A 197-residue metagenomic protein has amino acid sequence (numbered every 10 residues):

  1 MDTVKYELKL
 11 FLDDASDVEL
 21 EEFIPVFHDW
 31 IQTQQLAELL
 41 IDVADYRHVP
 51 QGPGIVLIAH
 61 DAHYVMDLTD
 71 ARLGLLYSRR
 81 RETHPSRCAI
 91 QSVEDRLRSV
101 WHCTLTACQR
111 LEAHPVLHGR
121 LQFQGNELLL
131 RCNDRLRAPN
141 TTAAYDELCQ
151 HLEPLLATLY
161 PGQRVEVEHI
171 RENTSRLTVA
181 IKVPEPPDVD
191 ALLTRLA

Functional and structural regions predicted by a protein language model:
M1, L57, Y64-A71, G119-Q124 (+1 more regions): Short glycine/proline-enriched loop/turn "hinge" motifs that connect secondary-structure elements and lie
M1-Y46, L136-A197: C-terminal interaction module
Y6-L10, Y77-R81, L128-L136: Short, hydrophobic beta-strand segments
L39-L57, E94-C108: Short charge-dense sequence patches
P50-P85: A glycine-rich, hydrophobic loop/mini-helix early in the fold
L68-D70, A89-R96, D188-A197: Extended Gly/Ser/Thr-rich low-complexity repeat segments, especially those forming or decorating extracellular
H84-L128: Surface-exposed beta-loop interaction hotspot
